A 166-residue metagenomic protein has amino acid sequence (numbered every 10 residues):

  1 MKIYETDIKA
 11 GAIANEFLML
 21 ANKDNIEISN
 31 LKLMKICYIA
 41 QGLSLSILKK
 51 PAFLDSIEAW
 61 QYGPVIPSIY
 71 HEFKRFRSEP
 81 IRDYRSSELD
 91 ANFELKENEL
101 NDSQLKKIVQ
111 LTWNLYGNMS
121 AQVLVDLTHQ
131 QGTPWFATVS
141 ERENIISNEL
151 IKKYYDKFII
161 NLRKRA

Functional and structural regions predicted by a protein language model:
M1-A166: Domain-edge interaction signal
